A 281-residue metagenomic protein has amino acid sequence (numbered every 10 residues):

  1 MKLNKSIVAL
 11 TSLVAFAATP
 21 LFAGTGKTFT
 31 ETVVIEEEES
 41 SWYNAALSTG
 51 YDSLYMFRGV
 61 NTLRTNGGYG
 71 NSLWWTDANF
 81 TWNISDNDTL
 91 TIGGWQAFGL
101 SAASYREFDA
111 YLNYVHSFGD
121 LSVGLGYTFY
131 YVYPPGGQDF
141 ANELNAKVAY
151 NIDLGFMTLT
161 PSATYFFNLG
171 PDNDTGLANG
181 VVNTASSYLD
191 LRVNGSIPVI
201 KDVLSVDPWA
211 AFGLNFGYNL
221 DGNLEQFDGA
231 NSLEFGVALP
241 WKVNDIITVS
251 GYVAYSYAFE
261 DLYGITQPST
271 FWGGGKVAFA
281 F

Functional and structural regions predicted by a protein language model:
M1-N44: Cleavable N-terminal export/targeting peptides
E37, G67, A278-A280: Beta-stranded membrane pore/translocator domains
S41-Y43, G68-T76, S104-F108, L121 (+4 more regions): Residues that define the transmembrane beta-barrel architecture of outer-membrane proteins
A46-D52, N79, T91-A97, N113 (+6 more regions): Transmembrane beta-strands of outer-membrane beta-barrel proteins
Y55-W75, D261: Surface-exposed strand-loop-strand hairpins of Gram-negative outer-membrane beta-barrel proteins
G68, I84-F140, F259-I265: Surface-exposed loop and membrane-interface regions of Gram-negative outer-membrane beta-barrel proteins
W82-D86, Y150-T160, T164-F281: Outer-membrane beta-barrel transmembrane domain signature
Y133-P134, A141-K147, S162: Internal, conserved structured core segments that host functional sites
